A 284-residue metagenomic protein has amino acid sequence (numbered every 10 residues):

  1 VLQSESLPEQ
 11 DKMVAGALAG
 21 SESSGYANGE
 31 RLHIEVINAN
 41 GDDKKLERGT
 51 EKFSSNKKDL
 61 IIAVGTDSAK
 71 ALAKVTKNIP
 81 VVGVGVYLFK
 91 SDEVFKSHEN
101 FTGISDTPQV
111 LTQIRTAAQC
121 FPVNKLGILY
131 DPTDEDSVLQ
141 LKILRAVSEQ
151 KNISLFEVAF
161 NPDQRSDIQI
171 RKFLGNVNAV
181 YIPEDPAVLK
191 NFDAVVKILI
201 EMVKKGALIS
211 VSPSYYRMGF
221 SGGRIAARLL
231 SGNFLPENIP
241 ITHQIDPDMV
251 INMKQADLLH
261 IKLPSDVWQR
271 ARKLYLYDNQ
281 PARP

Functional and structural regions predicted by a protein language model:
V1-P284: Short hydrophobic alpha-helices and adjacent helix-cap/hinge residues
